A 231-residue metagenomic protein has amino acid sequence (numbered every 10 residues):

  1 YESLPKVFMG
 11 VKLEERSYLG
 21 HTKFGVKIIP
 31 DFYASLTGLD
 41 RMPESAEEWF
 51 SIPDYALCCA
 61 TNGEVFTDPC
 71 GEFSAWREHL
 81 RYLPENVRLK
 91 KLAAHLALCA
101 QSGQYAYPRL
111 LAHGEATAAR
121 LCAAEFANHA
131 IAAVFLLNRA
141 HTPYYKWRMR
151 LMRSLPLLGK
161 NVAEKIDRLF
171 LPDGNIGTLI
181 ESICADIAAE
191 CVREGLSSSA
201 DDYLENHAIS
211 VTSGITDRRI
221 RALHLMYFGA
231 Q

Functional and structural regions predicted by a protein language model:
E2-A112: Conserved NTP/Mg2+-binding pocket subregion across the NTase superfamily
F32-L36, W76-L83, L151, K165 (+4 more regions): Residues that form generic nucleotide/phosphate-binding pockets
L89-L92, K165-Q231: Long, low-complexity C-terminal extensions of enzymes
Q104-P108, H113, I131-R139: Acidic catalytic cores of enzymes that act on phosphate-bearing nucleotides/polynucleotides
G114-E115, G174: Short, solvent-exposed helix-helix connector turns and helix-capping sites enriched in acidic/polar residues
A118-R120: Solenoid-repeat scaffolds in large eukaryotic assemblies
A123-N128, V134, N138-I166, I176-V192: Small-residue-rich helix-loop
